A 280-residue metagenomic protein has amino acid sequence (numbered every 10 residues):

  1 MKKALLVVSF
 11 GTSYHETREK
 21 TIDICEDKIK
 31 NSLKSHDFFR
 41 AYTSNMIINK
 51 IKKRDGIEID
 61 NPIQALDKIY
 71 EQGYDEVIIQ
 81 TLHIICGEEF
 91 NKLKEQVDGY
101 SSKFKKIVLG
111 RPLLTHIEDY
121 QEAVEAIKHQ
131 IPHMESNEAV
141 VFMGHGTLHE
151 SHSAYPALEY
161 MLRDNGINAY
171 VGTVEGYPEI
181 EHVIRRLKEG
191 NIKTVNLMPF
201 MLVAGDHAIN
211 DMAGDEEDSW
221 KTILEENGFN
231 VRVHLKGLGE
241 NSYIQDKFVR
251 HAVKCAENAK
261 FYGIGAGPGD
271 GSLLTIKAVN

Functional and structural regions predicted by a protein language model:
M1-N258: Active-site-proximal alpha-helix that buttresses catalytic centers in soluble enzyme cores
A259-N280: Glycine-rich, flexible N-terminal cofactor/catalytic loop recognition
